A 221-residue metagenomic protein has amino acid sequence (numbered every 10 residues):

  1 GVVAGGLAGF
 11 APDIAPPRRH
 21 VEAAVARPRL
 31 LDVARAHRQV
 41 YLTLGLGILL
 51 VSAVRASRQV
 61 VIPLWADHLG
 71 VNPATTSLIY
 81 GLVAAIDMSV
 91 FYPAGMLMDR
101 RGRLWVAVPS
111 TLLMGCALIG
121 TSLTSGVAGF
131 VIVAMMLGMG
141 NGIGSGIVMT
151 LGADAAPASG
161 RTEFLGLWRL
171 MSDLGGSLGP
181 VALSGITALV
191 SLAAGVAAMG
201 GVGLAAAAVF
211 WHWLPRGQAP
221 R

Functional and structural regions predicted by a protein language model:
G1, G185-G203: A membrane-interface helix-boundary motif in multi-pass transporters
G1-V21, A206-L214: C-terminal membrane-cytosol helix-exit motif in multi-pass small-molecule transporters
P12-L44: Juxtamembrane intracellular "pre-TM" segments in multi-pass secondary transporters
Y41-G47, V51-W65, L69: Helix-loop boundary and gating motifs at the non-cytosolic
P73-A74, A158-W168: Loop-to-transmembrane helix entry/capping segments in MFS-fold secondary transporters and related SLC/MFSD carriers
V90-G102, T187-A188: Helix-to-loop junctions at the C-terminal end of transmembrane segments in multipass secondary transporters
W105-G120: Structural signature of the two symmetry-related core transmembrane helices
I143-A156: Intracellular juxtamembrane helix-capping segments at the cytosolic ends of symmetry-related transmembrane helices
